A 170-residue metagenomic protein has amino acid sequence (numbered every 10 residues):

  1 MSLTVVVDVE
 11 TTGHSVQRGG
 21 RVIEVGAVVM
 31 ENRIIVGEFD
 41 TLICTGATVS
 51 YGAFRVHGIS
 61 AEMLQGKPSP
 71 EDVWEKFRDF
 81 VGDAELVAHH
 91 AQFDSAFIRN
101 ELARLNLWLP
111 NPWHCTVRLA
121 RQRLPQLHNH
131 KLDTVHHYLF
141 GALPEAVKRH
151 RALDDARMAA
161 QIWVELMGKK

Functional and structural regions predicted by a protein language model:
M1-N111, P125-H150: Conserved non-catalytic scaffold segment of RNase H-like nuclease domains
M1-S2, F140, A160-K170: Acidic two-metal-ion nuclease catalytic site recognized across multiple nuclease folds, prominently DnaQ/RNase D-T
W108-A120: Short, acidic/small-residue loops that bind anionic groups at enzyme active sites
D155: Short, conserved phosphate/pyrophosphate- and ester-handling motifs at nucleotide-, phospho-/glycolipid
